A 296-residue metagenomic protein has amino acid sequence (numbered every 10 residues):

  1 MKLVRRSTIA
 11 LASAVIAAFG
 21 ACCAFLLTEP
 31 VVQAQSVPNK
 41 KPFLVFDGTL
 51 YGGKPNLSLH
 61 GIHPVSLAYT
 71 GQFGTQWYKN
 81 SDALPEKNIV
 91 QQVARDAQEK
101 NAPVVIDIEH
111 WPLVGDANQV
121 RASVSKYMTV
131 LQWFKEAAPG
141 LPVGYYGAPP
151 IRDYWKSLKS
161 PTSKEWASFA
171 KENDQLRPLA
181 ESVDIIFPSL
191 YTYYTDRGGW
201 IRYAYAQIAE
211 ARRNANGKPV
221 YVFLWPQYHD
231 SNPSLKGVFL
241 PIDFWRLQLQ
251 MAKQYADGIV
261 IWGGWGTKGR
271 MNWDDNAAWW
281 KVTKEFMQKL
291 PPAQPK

Functional and structural regions predicted by a protein language model:
V32-I62, P295: N-terminal module-boundary/linker segments of secreted carbohydrate-active enzymes
K41-L44, P64-A68, N101-V105, G140-G144 (+3 more regions): Structural preference for beta-strand elements that scaffold enzyme active sites
V45-D47, M128-E172, G217-H229: Aromatic-lined carbohydrate-recognition surfaces of secreted/lumenal glycan-active proteins
G48-D96: N-terminal carbohydrate-binding/catalytic regions of secreted carbohydrate-active enzymes
T49, Y221-P295: Substrate-binding cleft of secreted/luminal carbohydrate-active enzymes
G52-N56, P85-A94, S163-R177, R202-A211 (+1 more regions): Alpha-helical scaffolding within the catalytic cores of extracellular/periplasmic polymer-degrading hydrolases
T70, I108-P112, F169-I201, W262-G264: Aromatic- and acid-rich polysaccharide-binding/catalytic face of secreted or lumenal carbohydrate-active enzymes
Y191-S231: Glycoside hydrolase catalytic-domain groove-lining segments
